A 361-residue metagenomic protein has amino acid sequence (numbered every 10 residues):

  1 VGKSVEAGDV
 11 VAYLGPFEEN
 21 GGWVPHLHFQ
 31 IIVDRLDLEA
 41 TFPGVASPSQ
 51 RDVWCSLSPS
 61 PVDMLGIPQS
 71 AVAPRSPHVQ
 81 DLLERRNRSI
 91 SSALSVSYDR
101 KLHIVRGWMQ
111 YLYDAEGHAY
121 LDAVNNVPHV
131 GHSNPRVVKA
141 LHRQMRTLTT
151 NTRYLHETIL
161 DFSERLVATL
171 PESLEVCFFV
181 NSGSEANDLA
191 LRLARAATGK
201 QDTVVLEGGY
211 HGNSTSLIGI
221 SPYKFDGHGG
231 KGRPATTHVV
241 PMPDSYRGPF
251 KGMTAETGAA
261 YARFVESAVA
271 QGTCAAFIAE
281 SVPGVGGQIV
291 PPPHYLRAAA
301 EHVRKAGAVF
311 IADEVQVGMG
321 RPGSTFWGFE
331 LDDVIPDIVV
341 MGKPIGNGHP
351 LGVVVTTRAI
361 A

Functional and structural regions predicted by a protein language model:
K3-E6, P16-E19, W23-A73: Acidic, glycine-rich catalytic/binding loops that coordinate metals and/or anionic ligands
S4, D9-V10, A119, P344: Residue-level marker of beta-strand positions
D9-G15, A359: Conserved "cap/hinge" positions at secondary-structure junctions
V10, W23-L27, T273-A275: A short pocket-lining beta-strand/turn micro-motif at the edge of beta-sheets
L14-E19, Y223-F225: Short beta-turn/strand-loop junction motif enriched in small, turn-promoting residues
A73-A361: Conserved N-terminal phosphate-binding loop of PLP-dependent enzymes in the Aspartate aminotransferase
